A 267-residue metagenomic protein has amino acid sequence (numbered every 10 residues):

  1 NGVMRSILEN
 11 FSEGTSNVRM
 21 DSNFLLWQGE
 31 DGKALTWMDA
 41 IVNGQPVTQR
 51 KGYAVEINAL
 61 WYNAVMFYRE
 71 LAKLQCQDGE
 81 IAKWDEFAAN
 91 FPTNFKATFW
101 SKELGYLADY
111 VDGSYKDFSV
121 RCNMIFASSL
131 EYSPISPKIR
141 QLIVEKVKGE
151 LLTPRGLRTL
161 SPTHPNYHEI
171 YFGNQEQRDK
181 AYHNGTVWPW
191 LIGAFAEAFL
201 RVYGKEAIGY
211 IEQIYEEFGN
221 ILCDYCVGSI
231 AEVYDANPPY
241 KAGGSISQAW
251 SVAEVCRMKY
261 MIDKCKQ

Functional and structural regions predicted by a protein language model:
N1-E56, G79, K83-N90, N94-L104 (+2 more regions): Active-site acid/base region of carbohydrate-active enzymes
G14, A40, Y68-L71, V202 (+1 more regions): Change "in soluble alpha/beta enzymes" to "in soluble alpha/beta proteins
Q49-N63, E80-K83, F87, K116-V120 (+2 more regions): Short, contiguous, pocket-lining structural segments that sit at or immediately flank catalytic/ligand-binding sites
N58-A72, F195: Extended, hydrophobic/aromatic-rich amphipathic alpha-helical segments that build helical scaffolds
Y62, Y68-R69, I81, A88 (+1 more regions): Heptad-repeat amphipathic alpha-helical coiled-coil interaction surface used for oligomerization/assembly
F67, L71-L74, N94, T98 (+1 more regions): Amphipathic, soluble alpha-helical interaction motifs
F67-K83, K138, V202-K205: Inter-helical turn/loop segments and adjacent helix faces that build the functional surface of alpha-helical bundle
T98-S101, Y106-L151, E169-Q267: C-terminal capping/lid segments that line or modulate ligand- or cofactor-binding pockets
